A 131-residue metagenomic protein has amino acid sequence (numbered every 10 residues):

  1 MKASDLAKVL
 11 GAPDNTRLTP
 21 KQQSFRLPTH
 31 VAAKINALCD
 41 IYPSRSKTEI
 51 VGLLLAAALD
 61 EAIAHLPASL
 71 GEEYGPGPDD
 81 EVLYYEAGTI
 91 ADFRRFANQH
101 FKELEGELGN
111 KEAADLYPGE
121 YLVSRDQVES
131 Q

Functional and structural regions predicted by a protein language model:
M1, I35-L38, H65-L66: Charged/polar interaction segments and conserved charged motifs
M1, V123-Q131: Long, low-complexity, Lys/Arg-enriched
M1-R17: Arg/Lys-rich, low-complexity, intrinsically disordered N-terminal tails that contact nucleic acids
D14, K34-Y42: Structural recognition of short helix-loop-helix hairpins that underlie histone-fold modules
T19-A37, D79-D80: Short amphipathic alpha-helix starts
I41, R45-G71: Short, basic amphipathic alpha-helical segments that act as recognition/interaction helices in nucleic-acid-binding
D60-V123: Short, positively charged interaction helices/loops
